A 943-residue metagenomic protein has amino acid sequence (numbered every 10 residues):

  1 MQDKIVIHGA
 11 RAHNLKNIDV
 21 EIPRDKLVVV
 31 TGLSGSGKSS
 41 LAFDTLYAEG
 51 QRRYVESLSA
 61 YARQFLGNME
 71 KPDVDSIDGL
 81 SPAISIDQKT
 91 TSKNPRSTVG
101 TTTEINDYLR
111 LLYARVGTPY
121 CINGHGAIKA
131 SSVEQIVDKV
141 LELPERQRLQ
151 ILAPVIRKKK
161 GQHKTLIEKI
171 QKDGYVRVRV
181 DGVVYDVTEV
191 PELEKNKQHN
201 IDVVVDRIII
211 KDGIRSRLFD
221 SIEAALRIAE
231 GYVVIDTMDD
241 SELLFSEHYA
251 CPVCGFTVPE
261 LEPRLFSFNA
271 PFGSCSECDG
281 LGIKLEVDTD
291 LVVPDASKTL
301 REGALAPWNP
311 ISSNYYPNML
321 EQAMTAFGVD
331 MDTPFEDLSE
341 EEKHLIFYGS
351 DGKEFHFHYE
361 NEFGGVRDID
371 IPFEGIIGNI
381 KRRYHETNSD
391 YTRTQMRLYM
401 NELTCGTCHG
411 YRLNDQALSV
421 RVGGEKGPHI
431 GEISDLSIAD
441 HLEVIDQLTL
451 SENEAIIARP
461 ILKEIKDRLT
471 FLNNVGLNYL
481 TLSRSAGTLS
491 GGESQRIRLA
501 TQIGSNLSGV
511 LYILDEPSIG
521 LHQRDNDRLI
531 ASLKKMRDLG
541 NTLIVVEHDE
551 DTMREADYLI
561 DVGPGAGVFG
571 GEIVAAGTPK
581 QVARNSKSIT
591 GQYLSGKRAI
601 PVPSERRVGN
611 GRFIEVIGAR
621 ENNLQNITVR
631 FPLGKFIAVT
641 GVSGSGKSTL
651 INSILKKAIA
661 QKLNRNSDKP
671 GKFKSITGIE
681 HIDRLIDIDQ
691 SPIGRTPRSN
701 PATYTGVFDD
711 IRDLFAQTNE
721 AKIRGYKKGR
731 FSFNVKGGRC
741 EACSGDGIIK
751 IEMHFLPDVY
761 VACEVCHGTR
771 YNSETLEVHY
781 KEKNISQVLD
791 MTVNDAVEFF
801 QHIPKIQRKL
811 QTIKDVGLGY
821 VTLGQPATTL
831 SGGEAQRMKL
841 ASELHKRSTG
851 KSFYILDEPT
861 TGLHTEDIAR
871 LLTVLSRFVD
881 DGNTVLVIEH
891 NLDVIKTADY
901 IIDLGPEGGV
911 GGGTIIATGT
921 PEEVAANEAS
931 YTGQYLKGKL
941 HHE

Functional and structural regions predicted by a protein language model:
M1-E943: Conserved phosphate-binding elements of NTP-dependent enzyme cores
